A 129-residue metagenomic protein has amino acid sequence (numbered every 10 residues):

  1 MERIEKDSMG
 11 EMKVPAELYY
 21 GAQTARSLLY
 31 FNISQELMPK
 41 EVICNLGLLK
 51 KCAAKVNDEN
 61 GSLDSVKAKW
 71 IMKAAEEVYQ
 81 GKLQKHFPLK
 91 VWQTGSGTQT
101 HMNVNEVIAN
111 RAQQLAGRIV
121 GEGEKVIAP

Functional and structural regions predicted by a protein language model:
M1-P129: Conserved, well-structured ligand/cofactor-binding cores
